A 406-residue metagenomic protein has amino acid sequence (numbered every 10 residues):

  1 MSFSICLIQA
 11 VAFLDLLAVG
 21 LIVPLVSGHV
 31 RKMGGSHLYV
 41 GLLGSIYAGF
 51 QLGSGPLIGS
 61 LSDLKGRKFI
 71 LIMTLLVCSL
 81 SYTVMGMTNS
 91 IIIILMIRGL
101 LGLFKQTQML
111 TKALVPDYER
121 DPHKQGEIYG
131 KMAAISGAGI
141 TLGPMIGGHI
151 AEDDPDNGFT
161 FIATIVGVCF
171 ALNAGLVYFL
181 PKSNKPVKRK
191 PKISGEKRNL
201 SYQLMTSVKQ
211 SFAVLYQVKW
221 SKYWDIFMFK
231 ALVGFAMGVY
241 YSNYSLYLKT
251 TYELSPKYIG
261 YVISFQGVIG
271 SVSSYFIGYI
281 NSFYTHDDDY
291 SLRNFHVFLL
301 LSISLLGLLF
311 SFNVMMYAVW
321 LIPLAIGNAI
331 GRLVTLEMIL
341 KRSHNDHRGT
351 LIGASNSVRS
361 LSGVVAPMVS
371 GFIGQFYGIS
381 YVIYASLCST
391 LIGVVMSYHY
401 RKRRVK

Functional and structural regions predicted by a protein language model:
S2, S183-M228: Juxtamembrane intracellular "pre-TM" segments in multi-pass secondary transporters
F13, S81, I92-Q106, A231 (+1 more regions): Hydrophobic core of transmembrane alpha-helices in multi-pass small-molecule transporters, especially MFS/SLC-type
G20, A48-P56, Q106, I140-T141 (+2 more regions): Residue-level signature of mid-helix packing/kink "hotspots" within the transmembrane helices of 12-pass Major
P24-L38, S242-Y258: Short amphipathic helix-loop junctions that connect adjacent transmembrane helices in Major Facilitator Superfamily/SLC
L52-S90: Conserved MFS/SLC helix-loop-helix module at the cytosolic interface between two early adjacent transmembrane helices
G55-G66, A151, S274-D288, G374: Helix-to-loop junctions at the C-terminal end of transmembrane segments in multipass secondary transporters
F69-V84, S291-G307: Structural signature of the two symmetry-related core transmembrane helices
I97-S136: Cytoplasmic helix-loop-helix junction between adjacent transmembrane helices in 12-TM secondary transporters
